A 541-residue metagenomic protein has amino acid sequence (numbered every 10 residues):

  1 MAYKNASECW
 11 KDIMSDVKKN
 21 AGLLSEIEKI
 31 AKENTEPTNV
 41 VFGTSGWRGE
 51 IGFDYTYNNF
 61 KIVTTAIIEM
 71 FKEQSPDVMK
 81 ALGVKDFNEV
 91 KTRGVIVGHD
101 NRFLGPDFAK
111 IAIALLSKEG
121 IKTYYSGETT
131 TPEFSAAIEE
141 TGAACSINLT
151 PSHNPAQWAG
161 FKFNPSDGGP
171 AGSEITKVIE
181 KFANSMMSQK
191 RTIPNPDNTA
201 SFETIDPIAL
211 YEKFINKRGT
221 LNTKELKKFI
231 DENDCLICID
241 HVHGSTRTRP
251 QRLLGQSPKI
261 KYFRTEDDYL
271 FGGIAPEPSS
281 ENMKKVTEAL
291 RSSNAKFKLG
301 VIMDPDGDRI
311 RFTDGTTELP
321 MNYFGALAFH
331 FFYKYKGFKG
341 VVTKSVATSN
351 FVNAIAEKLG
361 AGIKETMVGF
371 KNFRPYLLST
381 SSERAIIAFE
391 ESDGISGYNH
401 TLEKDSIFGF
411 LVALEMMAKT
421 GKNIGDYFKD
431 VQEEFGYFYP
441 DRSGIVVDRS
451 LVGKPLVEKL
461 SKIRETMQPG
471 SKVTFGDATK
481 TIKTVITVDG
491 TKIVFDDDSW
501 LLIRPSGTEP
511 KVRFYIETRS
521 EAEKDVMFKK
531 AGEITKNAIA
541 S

Functional and structural regions predicted by a protein language model:
A2-P37, V78, A159-N294: Gly/Ser/Thr-enriched, mixed-charge loops and adjacent short helices that form phosphate/oxyanion-binding elements
M14, D77, A81-W158, R252-F312: N-terminal small/polar loop signature for handling phosphorylated ligands or for N-terminal nucleophile
P37-T56, S152, H241-S245, F389-D393 (+2 more regions): Conserved phosphate/anionic-ligand binding catalytic regions in large, soluble enzymes, centered on
E50, R93-D100, L236-D240, Y515: Short glycine-rich or small-residue beta-strand-to-loop segments that form or flank ligand, phosphate, metal/Fe-S
T64-V95, N222-N233, N294: Glycine-rich phosphate/diphosphate-binding loops that line cofactor/substrate pockets in enzymes
P155-Q157, S166-G172, K181, M187 (+1 more regions): Replace "Mg2+/Mn2+-dependent" with "divalent metal-dependent
K296-L299, G315, F338-G507, K511-Y515 (+1 more regions): Phosphate-binding and adjacent anionic-ligand microenvironments
